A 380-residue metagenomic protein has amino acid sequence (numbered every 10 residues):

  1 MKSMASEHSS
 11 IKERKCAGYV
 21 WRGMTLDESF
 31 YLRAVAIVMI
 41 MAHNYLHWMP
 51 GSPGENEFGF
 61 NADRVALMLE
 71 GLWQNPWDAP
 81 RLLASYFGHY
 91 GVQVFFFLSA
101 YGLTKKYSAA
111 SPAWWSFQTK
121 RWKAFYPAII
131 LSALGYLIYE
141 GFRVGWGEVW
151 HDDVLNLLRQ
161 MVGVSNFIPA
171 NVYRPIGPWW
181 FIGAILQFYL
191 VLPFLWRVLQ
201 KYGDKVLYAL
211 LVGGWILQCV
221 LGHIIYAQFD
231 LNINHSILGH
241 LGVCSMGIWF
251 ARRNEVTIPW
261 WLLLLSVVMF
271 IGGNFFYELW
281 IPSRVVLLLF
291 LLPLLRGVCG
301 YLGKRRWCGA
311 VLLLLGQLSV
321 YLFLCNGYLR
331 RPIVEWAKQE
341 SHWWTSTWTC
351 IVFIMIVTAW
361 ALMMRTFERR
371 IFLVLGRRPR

Functional and structural regions predicted by a protein language model:
M1-G214, L318, Q339-R380: Membrane-cytosol interface segments of multi-pass membrane proteins, especially ER/Golgi lipid-handling enzymes
A34, N44-Y45, V94, W122 (+6 more regions): Hydrophobic alpha-helical segments, especially transmembrane helices and their immediate juxtamembrane helical caps
V38-Y45, M161-F167, L211-I224, L265-E278 (+1 more regions): Aromatic-anchored segments of alpha-helical transmembrane domains
N44-G51, L137-V144, V164, R197 (+6 more regions): Transmembrane helix-loop junctions and nearby membrane-interface residues
P178, I182-G183, G222, P282-V285: Long, hydrophobic alpha-helical transmembrane bundles and adjoining juxtamembrane helices/loops of multi-pass integral
L192-L199, D204-W249: Loop-centered beta-sheet repeat module
A227-F353: Alpha-helical transmembrane segments and terminal signal-anchor/GPI-anchor hydrophobic tails, characterized by long
